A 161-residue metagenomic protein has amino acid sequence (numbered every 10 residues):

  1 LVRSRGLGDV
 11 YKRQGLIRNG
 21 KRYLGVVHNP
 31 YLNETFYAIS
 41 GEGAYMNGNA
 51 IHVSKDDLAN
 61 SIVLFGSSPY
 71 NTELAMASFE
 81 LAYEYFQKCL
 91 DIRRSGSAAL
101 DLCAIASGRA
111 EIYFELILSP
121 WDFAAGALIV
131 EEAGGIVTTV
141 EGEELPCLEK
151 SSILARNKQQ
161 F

Functional and structural regions predicted by a protein language model:
L1-L7, Y11: Single conserved hydrophobic/aromatic residue that forms the stacking wall/gate of nucleotide- or nucleobase-binding
R3, R18-N19, Y85, A106: Extracytoplasmic/secreted proteins and extracellular or luminal domains
S4-R5, V27, R94, P146: Short histidine-centered beta-strand/loop micro-motifs that create catalytic or ligand/metal-coordination sites
L7, S40-G41, S107: ATP/adenylate-binding site constellation spanning eukaryotic-like Ser/Thr protein kinases, ABC-transporter
K12-M46: Anionic-ligand binding patches
M46-H52: Short N-terminal or domain-adjacent regulatory/targeting segments
H52-F161: An extended, acidic
